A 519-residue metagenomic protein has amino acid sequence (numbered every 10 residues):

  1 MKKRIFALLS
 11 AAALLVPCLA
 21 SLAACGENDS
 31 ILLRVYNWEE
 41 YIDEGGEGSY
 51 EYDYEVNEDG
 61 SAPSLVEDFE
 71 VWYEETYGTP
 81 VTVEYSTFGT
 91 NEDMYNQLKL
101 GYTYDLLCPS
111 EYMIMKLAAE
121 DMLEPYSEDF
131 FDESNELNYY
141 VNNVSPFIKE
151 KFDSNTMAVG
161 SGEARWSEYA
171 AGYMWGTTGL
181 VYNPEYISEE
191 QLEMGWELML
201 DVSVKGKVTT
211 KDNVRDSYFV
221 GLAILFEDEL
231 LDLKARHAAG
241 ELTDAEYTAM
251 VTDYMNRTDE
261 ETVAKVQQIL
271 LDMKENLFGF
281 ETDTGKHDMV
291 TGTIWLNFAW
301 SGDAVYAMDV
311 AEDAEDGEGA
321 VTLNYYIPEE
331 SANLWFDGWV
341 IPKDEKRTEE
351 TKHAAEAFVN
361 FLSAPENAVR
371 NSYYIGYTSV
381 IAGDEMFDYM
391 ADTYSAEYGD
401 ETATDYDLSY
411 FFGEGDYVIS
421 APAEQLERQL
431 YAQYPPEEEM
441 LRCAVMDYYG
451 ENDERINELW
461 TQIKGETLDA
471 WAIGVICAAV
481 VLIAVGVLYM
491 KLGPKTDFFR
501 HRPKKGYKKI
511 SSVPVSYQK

Functional and structural regions predicted by a protein language model:
C18-I31, G493-D497: Sec-dependent signal peptide cleavage junction
N28-K116, E120: Early extracytoplasmic/lumenal segment of secretory-pathway proteins
P80, E84-N96, M115-W175, E190-M194: Hinge/lid segment of periplasmic solute-binding proteins
D132-E136, Q267-L271, D283, G317-K343: Periplasmic-binding protein-like
E197-V214: Short loop->beta-strand "edge-of-pocket" segments that line small-molecule binding or catalytic clefts across diverse
K207-T210, S217-I224, E229-L323: Ligand-binding pocket segment of bilobal, Venus flytrap-like solute-binding proteins
W339-Q433, E439, G486: Mature extracytoplasmic/periplasmic domains
E414-Q518: Conserved C-terminal helix/tail region of periplasmic/extracytoplasmic solute-binding proteins
